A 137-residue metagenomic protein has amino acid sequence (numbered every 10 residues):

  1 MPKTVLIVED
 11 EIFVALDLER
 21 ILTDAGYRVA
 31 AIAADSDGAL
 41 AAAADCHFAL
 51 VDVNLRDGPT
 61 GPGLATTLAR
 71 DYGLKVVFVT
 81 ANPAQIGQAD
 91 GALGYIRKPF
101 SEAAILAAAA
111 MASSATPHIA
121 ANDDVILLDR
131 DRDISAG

Functional and structural regions predicted by a protein language model:
E9: Conserved acidic carboxylate
I12-A31: Two-component/phosphorelay signaling modules centered on CheY-like receiver
I32-F48, R56: Acidic, metal-coordinating helix/loop segments flanking the phosphotransfer/catalytic sites of two-component signaling
V51-A69: Conserved phosphotransfer microenvironments
V79-T80: Hydrophobic/aromatic residues positioned on beta-strands within the core alpha/beta folds
K98: A Lys-centered signature of the CheY-like receiver
S101-A107: Conserved two-component signaling phosphotransfer/partner-docking surface
S114-G137: CheY-like receiver
